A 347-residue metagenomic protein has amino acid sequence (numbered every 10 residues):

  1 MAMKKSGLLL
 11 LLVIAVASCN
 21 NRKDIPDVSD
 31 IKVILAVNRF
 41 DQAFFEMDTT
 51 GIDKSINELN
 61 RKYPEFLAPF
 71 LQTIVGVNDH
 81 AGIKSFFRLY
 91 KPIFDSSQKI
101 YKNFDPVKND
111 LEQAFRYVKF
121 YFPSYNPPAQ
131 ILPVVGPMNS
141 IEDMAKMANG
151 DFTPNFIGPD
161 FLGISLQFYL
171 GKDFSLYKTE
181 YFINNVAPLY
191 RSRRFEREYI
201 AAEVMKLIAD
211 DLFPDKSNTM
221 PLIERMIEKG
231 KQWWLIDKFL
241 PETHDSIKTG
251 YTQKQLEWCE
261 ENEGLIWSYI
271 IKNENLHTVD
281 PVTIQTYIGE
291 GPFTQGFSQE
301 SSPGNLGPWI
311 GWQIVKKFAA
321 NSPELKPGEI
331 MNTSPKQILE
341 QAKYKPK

Functional and structural regions predicted by a protein language model:
K4-L10: Sec-dependent signal peptide recognition, specifically the positively charged N-region followed immediately by
V16-S18: C-terminal motif of bacterial Sec signal peptides marking the signal peptidase cleavage site
N20-K91: N-terminal mature-domain "stem" immediately C-terminal to a signal peptide or N-terminal signal-anchor/transmembrane
V37, D41, E112-F115, K229-I236 (+3 more regions): Extracytoplasmic/secreted envelope proteins and their assembly/folding machinery, especially bacterial periplasmic
F45, P64, K119-P123, I236-H244 (+2 more regions): Sec-exported extracytoplasmic/periplasmic mature domains
I83-L256, M331-P335: Acidic/His-rich structured neighborhood in mature extracellular/periplasmic domains
M226-F293: Acidic/His/Gly-enriched intrinsically disordered linker/tail segments that often contain short helix/coil "MoRF-like"
L276-K347: C-terminal soluble interaction/assembly domains
